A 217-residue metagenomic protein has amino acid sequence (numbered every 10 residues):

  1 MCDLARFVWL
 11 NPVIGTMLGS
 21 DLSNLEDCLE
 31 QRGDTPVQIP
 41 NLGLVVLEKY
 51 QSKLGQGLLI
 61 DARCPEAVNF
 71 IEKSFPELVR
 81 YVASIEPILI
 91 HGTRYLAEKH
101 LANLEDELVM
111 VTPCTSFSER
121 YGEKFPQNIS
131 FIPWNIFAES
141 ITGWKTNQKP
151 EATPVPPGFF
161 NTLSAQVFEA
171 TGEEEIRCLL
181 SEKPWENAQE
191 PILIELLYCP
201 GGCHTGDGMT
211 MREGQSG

Functional and structural regions predicted by a protein language model:
M1-G217: Iron-sulfur-associated redox domains of electron-transfer enzymes in respiratory and anaerobic energy metabolism
